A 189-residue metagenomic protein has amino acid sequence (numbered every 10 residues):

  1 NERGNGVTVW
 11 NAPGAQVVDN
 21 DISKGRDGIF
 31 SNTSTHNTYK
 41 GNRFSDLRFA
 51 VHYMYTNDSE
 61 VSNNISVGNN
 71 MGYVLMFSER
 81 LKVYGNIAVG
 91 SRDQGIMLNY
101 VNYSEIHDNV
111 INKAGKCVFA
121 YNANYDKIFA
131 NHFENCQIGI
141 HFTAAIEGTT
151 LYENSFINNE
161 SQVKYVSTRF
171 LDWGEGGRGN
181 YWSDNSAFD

Functional and structural regions predicted by a protein language model:
N1-E2, W10, Q94, V110-N112 (+2 more regions): Functionally critical loop-and-helix segments that line ligand-binding/catalytic clefts of soluble enzyme domains
N1-V9, K24-F30, D46-H52, G68-V74 (+4 more regions): Extracellular beta-strand/beta-solenoid scaffold signature
E2, A12, V17, S34 (+16 more regions): Parallel beta-helix/beta-solenoid
V9-W10, A15, I22, N32 (+11 more regions): Generic structural signal for beta-strand residues in well-ordered domains
D19-D21, D27, D46, D58 (+7 more regions): Acidic-enriched, low-complexity/disordered segments with a strong bias for Aspartate over Glutamate
I22, I29, I65, V74 (+9 more regions): Weak global preference for isoleucine
